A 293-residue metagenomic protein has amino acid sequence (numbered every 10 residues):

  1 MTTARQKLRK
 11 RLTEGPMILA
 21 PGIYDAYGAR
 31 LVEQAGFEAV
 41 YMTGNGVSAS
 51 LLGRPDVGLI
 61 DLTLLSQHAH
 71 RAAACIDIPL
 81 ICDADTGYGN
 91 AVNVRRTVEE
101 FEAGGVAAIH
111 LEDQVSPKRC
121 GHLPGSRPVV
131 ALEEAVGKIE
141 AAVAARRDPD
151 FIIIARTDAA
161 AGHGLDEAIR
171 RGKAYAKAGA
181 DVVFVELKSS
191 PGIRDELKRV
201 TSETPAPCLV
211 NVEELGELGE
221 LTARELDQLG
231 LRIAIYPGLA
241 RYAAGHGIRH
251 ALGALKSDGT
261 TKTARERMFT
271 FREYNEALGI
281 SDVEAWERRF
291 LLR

Functional and structural regions predicted by a protein language model:
T2-V212, G216-I235, Y242, H246 (+2 more regions): Alpha/beta enzyme core
S257-R293: Flexible C-terminal active-site loop/helix
